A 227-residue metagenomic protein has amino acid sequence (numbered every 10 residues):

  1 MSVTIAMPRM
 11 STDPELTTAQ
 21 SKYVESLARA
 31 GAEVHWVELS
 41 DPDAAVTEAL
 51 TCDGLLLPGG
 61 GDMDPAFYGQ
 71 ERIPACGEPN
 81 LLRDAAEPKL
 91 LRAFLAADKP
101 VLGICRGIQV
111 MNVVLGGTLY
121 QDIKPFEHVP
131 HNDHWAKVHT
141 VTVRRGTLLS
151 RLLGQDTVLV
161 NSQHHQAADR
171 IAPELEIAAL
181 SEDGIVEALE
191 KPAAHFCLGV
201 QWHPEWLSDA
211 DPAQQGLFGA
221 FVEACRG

Functional and structural regions predicted by a protein language model:
M1-P100, I104, V113-V114, K124-L152 (+4 more regions): N-terminal beta1-alpha1 cap of cysteine-dependent amidohydrolase-like domains
G107: Basic (Lys/Arg-enriched) interaction patch that binds polyanionic ligands
G116-Y120: Post-Walker A helix-loop "phosphate-sensing" segment adjacent to the P-loop in P-loop NTPases
L153-L159: Catalytic cores of DNA base-excision repair glycosylases
L159-N161, A179-L180: Short beta-strand
N161-H165, A172: A glycine-rich beta-turn/hairpin centered on an aromatic-Pro dipeptide
C197-Q201: Active-site-proximal beta-strand elements of phosphoester/diester hydrolases
